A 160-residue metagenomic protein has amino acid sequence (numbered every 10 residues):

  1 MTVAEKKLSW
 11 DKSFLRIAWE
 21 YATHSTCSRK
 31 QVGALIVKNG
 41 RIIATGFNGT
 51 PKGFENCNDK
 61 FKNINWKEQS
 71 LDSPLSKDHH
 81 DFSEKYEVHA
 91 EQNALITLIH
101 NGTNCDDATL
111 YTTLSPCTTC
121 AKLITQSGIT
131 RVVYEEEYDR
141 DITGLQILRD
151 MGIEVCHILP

Functional and structural regions predicted by a protein language model:
M1-P160: Zinc-dependent deaminase catalytic domain
